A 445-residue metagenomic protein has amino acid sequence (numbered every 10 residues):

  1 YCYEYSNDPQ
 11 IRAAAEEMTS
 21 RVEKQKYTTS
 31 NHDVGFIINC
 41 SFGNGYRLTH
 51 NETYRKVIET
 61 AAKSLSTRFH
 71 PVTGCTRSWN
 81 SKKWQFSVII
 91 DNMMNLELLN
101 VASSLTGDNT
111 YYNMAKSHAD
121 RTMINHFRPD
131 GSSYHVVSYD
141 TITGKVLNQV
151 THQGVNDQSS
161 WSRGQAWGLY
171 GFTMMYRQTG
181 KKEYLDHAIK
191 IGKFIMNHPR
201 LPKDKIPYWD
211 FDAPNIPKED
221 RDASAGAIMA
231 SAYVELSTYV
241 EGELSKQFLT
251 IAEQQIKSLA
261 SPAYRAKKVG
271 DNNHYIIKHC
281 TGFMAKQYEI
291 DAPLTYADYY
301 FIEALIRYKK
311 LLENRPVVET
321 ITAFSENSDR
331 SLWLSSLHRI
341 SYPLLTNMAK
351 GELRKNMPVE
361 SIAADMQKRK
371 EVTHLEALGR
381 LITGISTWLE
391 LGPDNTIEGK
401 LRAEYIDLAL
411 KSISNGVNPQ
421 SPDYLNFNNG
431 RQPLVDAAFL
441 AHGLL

Functional and structural regions predicted by a protein language model:
Y1-V317: Glycan-recognition and catalytic cores of secretory/periplasmic carbohydrate-active enzymes
V317-L445: Ser/Thr/Asn(+Pro)-rich, low-complexity disordered segments
